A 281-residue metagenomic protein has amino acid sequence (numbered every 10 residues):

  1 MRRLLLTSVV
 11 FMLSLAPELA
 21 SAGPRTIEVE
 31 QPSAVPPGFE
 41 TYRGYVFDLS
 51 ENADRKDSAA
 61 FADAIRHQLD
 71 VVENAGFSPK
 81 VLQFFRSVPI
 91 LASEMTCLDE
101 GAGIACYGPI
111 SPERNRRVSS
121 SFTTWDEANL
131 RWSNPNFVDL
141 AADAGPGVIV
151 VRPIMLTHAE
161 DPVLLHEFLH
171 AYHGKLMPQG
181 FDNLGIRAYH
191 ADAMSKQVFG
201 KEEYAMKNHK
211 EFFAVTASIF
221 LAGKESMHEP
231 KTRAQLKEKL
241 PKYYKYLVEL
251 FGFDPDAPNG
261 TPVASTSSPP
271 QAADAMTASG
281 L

Functional and structural regions predicted by a protein language model:
M1-L4: Positively charged n-region of N-terminal signal peptides that target proteins for export
T7-A16: Bacterial N-terminal signal peptides
L15-A16, Q179-G180, K224: Residues in and immediately flanking transmembrane alpha helices
A20-P24: Boundary at the C-terminal end of the N-terminal hydrophobic targeting segment
R25-S50: Extracytoplasmic cell-surface/polysaccharide-interacting catalytic and binding patches
Y42-G44, D48-R187: Acidic/His-rich structured neighborhood in mature extracellular/periplasmic domains
A188-T266, A273, T277-L281: Metalloprotease/metallohydrolase-associated module, dominated by Zn2+-dependent proteases
